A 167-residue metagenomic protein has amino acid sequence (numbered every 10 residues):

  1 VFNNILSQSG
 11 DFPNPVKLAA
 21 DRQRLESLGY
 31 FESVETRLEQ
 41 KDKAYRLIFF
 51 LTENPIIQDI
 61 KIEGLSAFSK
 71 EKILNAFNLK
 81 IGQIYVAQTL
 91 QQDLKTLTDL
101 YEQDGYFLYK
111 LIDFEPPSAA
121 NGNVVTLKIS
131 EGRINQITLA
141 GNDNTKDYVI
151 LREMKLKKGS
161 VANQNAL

Functional and structural regions predicted by a protein language model:
F2-L167: Periplasmic polypeptide-binding modules associated with outer-membrane biogenesis and secretion
